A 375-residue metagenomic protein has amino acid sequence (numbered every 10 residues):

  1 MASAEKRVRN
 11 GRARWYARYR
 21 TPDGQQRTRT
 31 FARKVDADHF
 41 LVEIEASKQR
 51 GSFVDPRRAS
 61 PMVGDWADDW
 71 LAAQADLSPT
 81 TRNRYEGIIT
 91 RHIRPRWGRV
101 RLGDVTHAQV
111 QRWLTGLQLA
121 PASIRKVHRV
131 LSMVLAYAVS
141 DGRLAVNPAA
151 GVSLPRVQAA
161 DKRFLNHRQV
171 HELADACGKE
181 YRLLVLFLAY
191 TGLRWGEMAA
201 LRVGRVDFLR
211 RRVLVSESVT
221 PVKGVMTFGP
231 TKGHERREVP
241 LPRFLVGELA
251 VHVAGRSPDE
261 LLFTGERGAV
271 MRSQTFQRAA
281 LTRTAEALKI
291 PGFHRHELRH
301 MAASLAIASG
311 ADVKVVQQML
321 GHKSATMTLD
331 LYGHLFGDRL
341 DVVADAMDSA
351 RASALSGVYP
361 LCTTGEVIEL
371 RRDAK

Functional and structural regions predicted by a protein language model:
A2-S60, K232: Short, surface-exposed polybasic/aromatic micro-patch for ligand or macromolecular engagement
S3, D175, R210, P221-L245 (+6 more regions): C-terminal secondary-structure termini that scaffold catalytic or DNA-interacting sites
G11-R12, P121-V127, S140, L144-V146 (+9 more regions): Basic, Lys/Arg- and aromatic-enriched nucleic-acid-binding interface segment
A17, V110-Q111, L131, L135 (+5 more regions): Short, basic/aromatic-rich helical patch in the C-terminal catalytic core of site-specific tyrosine
T21, Q26-A32, A59-P61, D69-P148 (+3 more regions): N-terminal core-binding DNA-recognition domain of tyrosine site-specific recombinases/integrases
K34, R156, V219-P221, V246 (+1 more regions): Catalytic-site neighborhood detector that most strongly recognizes the C-terminal catalytic loop/helix of tyrosine
D55-M62, G103, V146, V157 (+6 more regions): Major-groove DNA-contacting interfaces characterized by cationic-aromatic clusters
P121, E172-R182, T191, V239 (+3 more regions): Short, basic (Lys/Arg/His-rich) helix/loop patches that form interaction surfaces in the mid-to-C-terminal regions
